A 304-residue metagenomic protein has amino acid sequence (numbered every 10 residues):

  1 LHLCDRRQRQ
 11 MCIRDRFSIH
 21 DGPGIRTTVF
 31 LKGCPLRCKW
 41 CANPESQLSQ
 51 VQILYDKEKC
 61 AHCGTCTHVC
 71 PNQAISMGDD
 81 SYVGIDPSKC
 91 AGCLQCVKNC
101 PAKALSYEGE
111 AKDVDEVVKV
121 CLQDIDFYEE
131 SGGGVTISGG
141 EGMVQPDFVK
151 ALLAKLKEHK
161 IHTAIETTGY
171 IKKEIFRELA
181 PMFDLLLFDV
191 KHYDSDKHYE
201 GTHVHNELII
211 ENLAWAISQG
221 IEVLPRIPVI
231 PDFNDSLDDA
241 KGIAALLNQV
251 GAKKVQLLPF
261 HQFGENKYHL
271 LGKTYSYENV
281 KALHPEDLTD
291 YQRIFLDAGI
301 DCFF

Functional and structural regions predicted by a protein language model:
L1-R9, I13: Single conserved hydrophobic/aromatic residue that forms the stacking wall/gate of nucleotide- or nucleobase-binding
R6, D297-F304: Radical SAM enzyme core and accessory elements
F17-T65, V83-G92: N-terminal pre-triad scaffold of radical SAM enzymes
G22-P23, F30, L48, Q52-K57 (+2 more regions): N-terminal-biased segments
K39-S46, T65-I85, Q95-A111: Iron-sulfur cluster-binding cysteine motifs and their immediate structural context in ferredoxin-like electron-transfer
D115-G264, H269: Conserved AdoMet/S-adenosylmethionine-binding subsite of the radical SAM
A245, K253, H269-I294, I300: A structural motif corresponding to the C-terminal lobe/cap of the Radical SAM core domain
